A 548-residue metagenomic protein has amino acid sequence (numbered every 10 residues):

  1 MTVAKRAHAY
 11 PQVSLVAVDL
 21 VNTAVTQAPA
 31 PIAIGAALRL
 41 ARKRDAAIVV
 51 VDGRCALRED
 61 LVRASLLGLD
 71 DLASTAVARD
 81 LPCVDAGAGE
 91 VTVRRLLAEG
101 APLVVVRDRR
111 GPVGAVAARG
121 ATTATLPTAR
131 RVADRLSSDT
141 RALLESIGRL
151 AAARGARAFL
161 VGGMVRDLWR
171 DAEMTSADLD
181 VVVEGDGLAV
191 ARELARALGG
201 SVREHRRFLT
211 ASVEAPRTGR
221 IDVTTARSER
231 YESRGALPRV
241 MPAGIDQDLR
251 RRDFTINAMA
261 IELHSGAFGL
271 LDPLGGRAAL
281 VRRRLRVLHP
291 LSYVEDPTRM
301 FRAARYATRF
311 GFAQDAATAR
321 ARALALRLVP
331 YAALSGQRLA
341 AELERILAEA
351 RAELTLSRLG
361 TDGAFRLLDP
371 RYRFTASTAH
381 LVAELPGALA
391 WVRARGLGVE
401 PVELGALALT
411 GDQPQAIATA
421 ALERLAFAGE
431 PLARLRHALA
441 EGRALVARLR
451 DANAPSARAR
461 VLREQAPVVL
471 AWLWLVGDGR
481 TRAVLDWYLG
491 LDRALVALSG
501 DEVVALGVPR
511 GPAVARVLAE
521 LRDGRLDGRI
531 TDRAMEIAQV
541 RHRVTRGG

Functional and structural regions predicted by a protein language model:
T2-A47, E59-G548: Catalytic cores of the polymerase beta-like nucleotidyltransferase superfamily and closely associated nucleotide
R54-A56: Non-catalytic accessory regions
